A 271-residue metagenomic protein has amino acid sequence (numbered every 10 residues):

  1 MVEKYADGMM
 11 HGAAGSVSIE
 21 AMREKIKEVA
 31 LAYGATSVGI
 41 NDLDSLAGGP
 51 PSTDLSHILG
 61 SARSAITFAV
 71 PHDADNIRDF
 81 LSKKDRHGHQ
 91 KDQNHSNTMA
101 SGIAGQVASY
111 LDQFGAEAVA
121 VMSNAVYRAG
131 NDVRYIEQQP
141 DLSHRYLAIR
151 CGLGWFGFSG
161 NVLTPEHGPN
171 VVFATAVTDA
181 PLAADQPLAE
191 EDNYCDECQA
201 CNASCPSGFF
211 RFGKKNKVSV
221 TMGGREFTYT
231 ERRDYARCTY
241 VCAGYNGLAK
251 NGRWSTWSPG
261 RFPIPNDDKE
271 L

Functional and structural regions predicted by a protein language model:
M1-A100: Non-catalytic, usually N-terminal nucleic-acid engagement modules in DNA/RNA processing proteins
G49, Q90-L271: Catalytic cores of enzyme domains
